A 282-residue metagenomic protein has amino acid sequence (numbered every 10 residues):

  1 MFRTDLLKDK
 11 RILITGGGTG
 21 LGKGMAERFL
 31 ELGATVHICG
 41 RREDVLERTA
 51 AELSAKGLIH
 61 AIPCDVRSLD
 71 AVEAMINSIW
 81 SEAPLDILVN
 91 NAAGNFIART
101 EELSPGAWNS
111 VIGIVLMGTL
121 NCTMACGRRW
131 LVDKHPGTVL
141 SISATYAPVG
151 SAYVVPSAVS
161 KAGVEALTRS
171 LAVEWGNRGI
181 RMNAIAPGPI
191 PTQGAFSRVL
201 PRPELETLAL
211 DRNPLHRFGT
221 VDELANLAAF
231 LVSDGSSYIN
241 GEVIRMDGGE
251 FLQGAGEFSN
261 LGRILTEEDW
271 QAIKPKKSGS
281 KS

Functional and structural regions predicted by a protein language model:
G16-G20: Conserved glycine-rich cofactor-binding loop
V89, G176, R181, I239-G241: Short, small/polar-rich loop/turn modules that mediate ligand/substrate recognition or access, typified
R99-T100, S104-I112, A209: Substrate-binding pocket helix/loop in short-chain dehydrogenase/reductase
T123, S160, T168: Active-site helix of classical SDR
R128, V173-N177, S237: Alpha-helical segment proximal to the catalytic Tyr-Lys
N177, P187-R212, Q253-S280: A glycine/serine/threonine-rich, flexible loop-to-helix segment that serves as the NAD(P) cofactor-binding "lid"
R217-M246, F251-L252: C-terminal substrate-recognition "lid" of short-chain dehydrogenase/reductases
